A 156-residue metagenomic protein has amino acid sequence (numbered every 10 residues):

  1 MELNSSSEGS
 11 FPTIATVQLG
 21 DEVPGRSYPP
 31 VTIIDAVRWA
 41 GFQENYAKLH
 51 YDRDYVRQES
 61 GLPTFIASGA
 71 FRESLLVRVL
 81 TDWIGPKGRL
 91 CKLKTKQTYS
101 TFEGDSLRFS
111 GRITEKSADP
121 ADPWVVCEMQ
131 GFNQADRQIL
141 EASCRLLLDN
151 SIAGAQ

Functional and structural regions predicted by a protein language model:
M1-G25, Y99-Q156: HotDog/MaoC-like acyl-thioester-processing domains
E2-R89, A153-Q156: Hot-dog-fold acyl-thioester-processing enzymes
S27, D35, R89-L93, L107 (+1 more regions): A generic structural signal for short beta-strands and their flanking turns/coil linkers
D82-D105: Mid-chain, well-packed structural core segment of small domains
